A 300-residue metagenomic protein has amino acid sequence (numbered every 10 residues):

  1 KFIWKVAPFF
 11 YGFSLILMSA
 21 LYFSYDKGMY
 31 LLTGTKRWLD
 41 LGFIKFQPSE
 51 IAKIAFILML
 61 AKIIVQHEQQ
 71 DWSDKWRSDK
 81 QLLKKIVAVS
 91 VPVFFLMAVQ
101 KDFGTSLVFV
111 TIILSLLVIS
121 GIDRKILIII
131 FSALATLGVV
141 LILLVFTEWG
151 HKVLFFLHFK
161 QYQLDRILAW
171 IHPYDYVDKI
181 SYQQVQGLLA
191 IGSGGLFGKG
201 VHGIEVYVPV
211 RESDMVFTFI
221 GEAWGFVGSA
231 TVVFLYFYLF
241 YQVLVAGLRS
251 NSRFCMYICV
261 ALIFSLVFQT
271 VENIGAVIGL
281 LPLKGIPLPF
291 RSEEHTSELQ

Functional and structural regions predicted by a protein language model:
K1, L60-Q69, L114-D123, Y238-L248: Structural signal for the C-terminal ends of transmembrane alpha-helices and the immediately following loop
F2-Q100, I274, I278-K284, P289: Membrane-helix boundary/helix-loop-helix interface segments in multi-pass membrane proteins
P8-L15, K84-L96, F103-K152: Hydrophobic alpha-helical segments of polytopic membrane proteins
A52, A223-Y241: Hydrophobic alpha-helical transmembrane segments
I57, A61, S193, F237-F240 (+3 more regions): Alpha-helical transmembrane segments of polytopic integral membrane proteins, especially the permease/helical cores
F131-F226: Hydrophobic, glycine- and aromatic-enriched re-entrant/interface helices and adjoining loop segments
V245-K284: Loop-to-helix entry and N-terminal half of a specific, functionally important transmembrane alpha helix in multi-pass
S292-Q300: Residue-level detector of conserved catalytic or cofactor/ligand-binding positions in enzyme active sites
